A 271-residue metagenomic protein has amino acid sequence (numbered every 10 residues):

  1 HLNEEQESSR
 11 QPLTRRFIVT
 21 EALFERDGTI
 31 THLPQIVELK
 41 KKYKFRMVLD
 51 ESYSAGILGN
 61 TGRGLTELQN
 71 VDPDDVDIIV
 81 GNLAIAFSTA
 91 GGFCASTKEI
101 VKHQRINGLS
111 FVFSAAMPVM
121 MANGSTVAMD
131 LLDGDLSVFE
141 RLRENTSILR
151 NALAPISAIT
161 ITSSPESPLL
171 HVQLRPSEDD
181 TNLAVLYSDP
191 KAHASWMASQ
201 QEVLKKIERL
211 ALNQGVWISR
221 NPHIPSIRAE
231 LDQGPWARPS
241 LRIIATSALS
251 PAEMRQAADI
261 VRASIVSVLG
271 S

Functional and structural regions predicted by a protein language model:
H1-V48: Active-site phosphate-binding strand-loop segment of PLP-dependent enzymes
L2-P12, D72, I156-S157, E178-D179 (+2 more regions): Alpha-helix termini
A22-D27, S54-G56, F111-V112, I227: Short, small-residue-enriched loops and turns at beta-alpha junctions that line or gate enzyme active sites
T29-P34, G59-G62, C94, R238 (+1 more regions): Conserved strand-to-helix beginnings and helix N-cap segments that scaffold or border functional pockets
T31-E38, I78, E99, E144 (+3 more regions): Alpha-helical scaffolding segments of alpha/beta enzyme cores, especially the outer helices of TIM-barrel or partial
Y43-R46, Y53, L58-S167, V172-D179 (+1 more regions): Active-site C-terminal subdomain of aminotransferase-like
V112, L212-W217, V261-G270: A common structural junction motif
E140-R150, A158-W217, N221-H223, R228-L241 (+1 more regions): Conserved PLP-binding catalytic core of the aspartate aminotransferase-like
